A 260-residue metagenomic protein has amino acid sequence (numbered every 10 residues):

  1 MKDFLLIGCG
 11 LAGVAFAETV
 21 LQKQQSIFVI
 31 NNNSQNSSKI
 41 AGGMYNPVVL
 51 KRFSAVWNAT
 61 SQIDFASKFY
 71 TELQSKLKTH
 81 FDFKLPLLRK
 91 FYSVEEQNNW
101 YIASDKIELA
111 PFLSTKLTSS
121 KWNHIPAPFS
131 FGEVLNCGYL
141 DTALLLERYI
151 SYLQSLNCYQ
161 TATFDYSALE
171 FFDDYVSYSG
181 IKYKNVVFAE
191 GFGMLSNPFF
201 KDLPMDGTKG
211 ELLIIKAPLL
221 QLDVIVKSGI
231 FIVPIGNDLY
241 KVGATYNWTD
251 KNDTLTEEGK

Functional and structural regions predicted by a protein language model:
M1-G10: Beta1/beta-strand and adjacent pyrophosphate-binding region of the FAD-binding site in flavoprotein oxidoreductases
G10-K23, M44, H80-F81, A189-K260: Active-site substrate-recognition segment that forms the wall of the catalytic cavity or substrate channel
L21-I40: Glycine-rich FAD pyrophosphate-binding loop
N36-L50: Short, conserved active-site loops that position catalytic residues or coordinate cofactors/metal ions across diverse
F53-F65, G132-R148, T254-G259: Short beta-strand to alpha-helix junction loop
E72-Q160: Flavin (FAD/FMN) cofactor-binding and adjacent substrate-gating region of FAD-dependent oxidoreductase domains
C158-Y175: A conserved short coil-to-beta-strand element within the FAD-binding core of flavoproteins
S177-N185: Core beta-strand elements of the Rossmann-like FAD/NAD(P) dinucleotide-binding domain in flavoenzyme oxidoreductases
